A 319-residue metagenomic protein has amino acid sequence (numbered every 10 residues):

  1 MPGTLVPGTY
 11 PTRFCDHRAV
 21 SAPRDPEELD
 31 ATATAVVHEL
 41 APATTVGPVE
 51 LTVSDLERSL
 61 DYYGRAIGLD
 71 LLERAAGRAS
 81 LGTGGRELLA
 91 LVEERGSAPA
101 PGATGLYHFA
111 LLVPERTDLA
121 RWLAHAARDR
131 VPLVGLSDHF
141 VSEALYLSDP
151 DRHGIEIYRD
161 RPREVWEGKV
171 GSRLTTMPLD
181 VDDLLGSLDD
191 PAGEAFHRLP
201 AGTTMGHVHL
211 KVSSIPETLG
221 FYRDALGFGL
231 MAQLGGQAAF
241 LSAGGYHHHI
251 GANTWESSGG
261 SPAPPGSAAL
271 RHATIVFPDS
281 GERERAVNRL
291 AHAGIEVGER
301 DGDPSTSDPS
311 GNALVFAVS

Functional and structural regions predicted by a protein language model:
M1-T12: Intrinsically disordered, low-complexity segments enriched in serine/proline and basic residues
Y10-F14, A19, A41-A43, E50-V92 (+3 more regions): Core segments of cupin and vicinal oxygen chelate
F14, S21-E57, H108-L111, P162-P216 (+1 more regions): N-terminal beta-strand motif that seeds the catalytic metal site of vicinal oxygen chelate
S21-A22, D30, A43-E57, A110-G154 (+3 more regions): Vicinal oxygen chelate
S21-D30, D70-T104, G154-R161, G229-A268 (+2 more regions): Conserved short beta-strand elements that form part of the metal-binding/catalytic scaffold of enzyme active sites
A90, D118, W166, I250 (+2 more regions): Intrinsically disordered, low-complexity acidic/polar segments
T104-G105, R121: Short amphipathic alpha-helix that is part of the acyltransferase structural core
